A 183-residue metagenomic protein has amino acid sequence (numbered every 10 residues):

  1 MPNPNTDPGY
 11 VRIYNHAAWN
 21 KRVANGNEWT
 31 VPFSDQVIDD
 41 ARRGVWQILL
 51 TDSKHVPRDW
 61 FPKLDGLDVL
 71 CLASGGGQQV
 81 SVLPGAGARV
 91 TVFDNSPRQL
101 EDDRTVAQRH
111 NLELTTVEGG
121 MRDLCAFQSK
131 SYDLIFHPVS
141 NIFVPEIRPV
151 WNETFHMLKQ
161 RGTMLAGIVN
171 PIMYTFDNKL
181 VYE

Functional and structural regions predicted by a protein language model:
M1-D39: N-terminal, positively charged/glycine-rich alpha-helical extensions of SAM-dependent methyltransferases
P32-L67: Conserved alpha-helix/loop element of class I SAM-dependent methyltransferases that forms part of the SAM/SAH-binding
L67-D123: Class I SAM-dependent methyltransferase SAM/SAH-binding core
D68-L70, S131, K159: Residues that mark the start of a beta-strand
R122-I135: A short acidic, Gly/Pro-enriched loop at the edge of an enzyme's catalytic core that lines a small-molecule cofactor
D133-R148: A short SAM/SAH-binding and catalytic strip from SAM-dependent methyltransferases
R148-T163: A short glycine-rich, Lys/Arg-flanked "PGG" loop and its adjoining helix->strand segment in the class I
T163-E183: Conserved class I S-adenosyl-L-methionine
